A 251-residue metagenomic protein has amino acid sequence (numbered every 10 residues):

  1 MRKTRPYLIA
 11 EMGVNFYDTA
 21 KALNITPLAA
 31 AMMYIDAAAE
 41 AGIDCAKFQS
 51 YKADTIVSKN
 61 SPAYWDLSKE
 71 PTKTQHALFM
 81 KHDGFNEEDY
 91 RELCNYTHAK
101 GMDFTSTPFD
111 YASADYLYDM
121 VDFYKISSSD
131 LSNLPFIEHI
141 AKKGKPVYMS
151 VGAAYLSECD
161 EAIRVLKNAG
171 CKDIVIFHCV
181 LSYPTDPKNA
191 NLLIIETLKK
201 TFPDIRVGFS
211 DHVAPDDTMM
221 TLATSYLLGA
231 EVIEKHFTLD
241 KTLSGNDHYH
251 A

Functional and structural regions predicted by a protein language model:
M1-A251: Catalytic cores and adjacent flexible loops of soluble metabolic enzymes that perform enolate/carbanion chemistry on
